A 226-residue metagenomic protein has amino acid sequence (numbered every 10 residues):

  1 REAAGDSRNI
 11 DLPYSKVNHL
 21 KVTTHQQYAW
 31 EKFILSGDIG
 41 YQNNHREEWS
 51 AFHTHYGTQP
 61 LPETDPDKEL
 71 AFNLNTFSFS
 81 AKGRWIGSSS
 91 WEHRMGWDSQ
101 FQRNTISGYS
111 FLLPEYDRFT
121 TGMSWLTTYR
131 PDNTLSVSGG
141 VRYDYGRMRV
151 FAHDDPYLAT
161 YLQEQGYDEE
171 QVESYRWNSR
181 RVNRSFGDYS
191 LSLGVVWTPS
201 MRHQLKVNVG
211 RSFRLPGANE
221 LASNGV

Functional and structural regions predicted by a protein language model:
R1-V226: Outer-membrane beta-barrel proteins, especially TonB-dependent receptors
